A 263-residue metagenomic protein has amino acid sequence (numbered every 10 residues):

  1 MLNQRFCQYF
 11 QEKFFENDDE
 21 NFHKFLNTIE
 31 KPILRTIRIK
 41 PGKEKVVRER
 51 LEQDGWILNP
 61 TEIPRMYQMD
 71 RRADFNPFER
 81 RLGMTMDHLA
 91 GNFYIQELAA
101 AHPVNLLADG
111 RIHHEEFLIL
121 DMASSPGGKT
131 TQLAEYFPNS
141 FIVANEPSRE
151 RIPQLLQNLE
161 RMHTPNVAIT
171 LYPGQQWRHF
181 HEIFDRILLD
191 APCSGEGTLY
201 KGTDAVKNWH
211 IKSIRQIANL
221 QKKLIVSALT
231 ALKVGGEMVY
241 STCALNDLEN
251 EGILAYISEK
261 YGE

Functional and structural regions predicted by a protein language model:
M1-E263: S-adenosylmethionine
